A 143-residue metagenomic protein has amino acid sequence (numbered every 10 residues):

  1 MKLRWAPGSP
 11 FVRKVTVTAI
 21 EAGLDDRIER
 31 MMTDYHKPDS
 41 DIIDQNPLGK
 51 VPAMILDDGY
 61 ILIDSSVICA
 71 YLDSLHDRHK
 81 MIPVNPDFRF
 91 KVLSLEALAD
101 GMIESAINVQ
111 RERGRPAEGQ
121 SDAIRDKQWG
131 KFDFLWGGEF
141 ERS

Functional and structural regions predicted by a protein language model:
M1-A123: GST-like domain detector, emphasizing the conserved glutathione-binding G-site in the N-terminal thioredoxin-like
R125-S143: Amphipathic alpha-helical packing segments from all-alpha helical-bundle domains
